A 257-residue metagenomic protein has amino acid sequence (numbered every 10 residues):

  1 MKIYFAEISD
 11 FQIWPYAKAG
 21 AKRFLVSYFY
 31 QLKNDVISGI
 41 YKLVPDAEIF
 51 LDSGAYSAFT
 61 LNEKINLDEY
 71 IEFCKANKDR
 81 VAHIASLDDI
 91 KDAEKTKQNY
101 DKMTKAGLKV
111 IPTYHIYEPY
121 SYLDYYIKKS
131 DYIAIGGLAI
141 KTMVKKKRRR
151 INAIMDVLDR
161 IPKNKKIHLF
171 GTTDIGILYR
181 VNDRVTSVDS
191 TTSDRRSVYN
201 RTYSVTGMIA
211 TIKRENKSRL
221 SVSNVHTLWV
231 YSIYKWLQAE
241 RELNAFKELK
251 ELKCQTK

Functional and structural regions predicted by a protein language model:
M1-D101, L237-T256: Non-catalytic, usually N-terminal nucleic-acid engagement modules in DNA/RNA processing proteins
A6-F11, F29-Y30, G54-A58, L87-K91 (+4 more regions): Active-site beta-loop-alpha junctions enriched in small/polar residues
A19-F24, P45-D46, D79-V81, K105-K109 (+3 more regions): Glycine-enriched alpha-helix->loop->beta-strand junction motifs that scaffold or abut catalytic
Q31-L43, D89-M103, E118-S121, I140-D159 (+1 more regions): Active-site-adjacent beta->alpha loops and helix N-cap segments on the catalytic face of soluble alpha/beta enzymes
D52, P112, R180-V181: Conserved, mostly hydrophobic/aromatic
I65, E118-K129, I167, T173-S187: Catalytic cores of alpha/beta
P112-M143: Histidine/lysine/aspartate-rich catalytic loop segments that bind and position anionic ligands
S193-K257: C-terminal accessory extensions appended to soluble enzyme cores
